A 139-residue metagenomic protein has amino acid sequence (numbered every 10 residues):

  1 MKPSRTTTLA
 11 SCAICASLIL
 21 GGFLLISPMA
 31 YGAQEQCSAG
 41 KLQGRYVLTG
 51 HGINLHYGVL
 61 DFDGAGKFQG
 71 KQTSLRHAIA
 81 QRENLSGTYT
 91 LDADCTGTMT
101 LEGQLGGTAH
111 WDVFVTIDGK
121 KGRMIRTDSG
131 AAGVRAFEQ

Functional and structural regions predicted by a protein language model:
K2-A16: Bacterial N-terminal signal peptides that target proteins for export
C12-S27: Bacterial N-terminal signal peptides
I26-Q139: Mature soluble binding/inhibitory domains
